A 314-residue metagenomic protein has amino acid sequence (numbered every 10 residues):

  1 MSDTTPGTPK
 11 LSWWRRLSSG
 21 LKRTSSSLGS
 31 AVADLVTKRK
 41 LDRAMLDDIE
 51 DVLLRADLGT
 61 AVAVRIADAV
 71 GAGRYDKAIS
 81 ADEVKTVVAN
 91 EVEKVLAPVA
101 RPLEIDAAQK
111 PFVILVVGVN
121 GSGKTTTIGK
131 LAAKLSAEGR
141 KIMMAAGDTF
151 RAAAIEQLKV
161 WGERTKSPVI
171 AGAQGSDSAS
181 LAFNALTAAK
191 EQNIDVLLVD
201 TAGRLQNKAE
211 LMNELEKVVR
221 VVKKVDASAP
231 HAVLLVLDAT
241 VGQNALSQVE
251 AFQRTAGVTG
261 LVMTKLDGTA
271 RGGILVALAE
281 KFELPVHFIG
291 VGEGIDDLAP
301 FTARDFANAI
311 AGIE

Functional and structural regions predicted by a protein language model:
M1-R16: Compositionally biased, charge-rich terminal segments
S12-R16, G121, T149, L211-E214 (+1 more regions): Short acidic/polar alpha-helix capping motifs at helix-coil junctions
L17-T149, A154-V199: Primarily NTPase-proximal linker/entry elements flanking Walker-type ATP/GTP-binding cores
T24, T125-T127, T149, T201 (+4 more regions): Ser/Thr-centric signal marking residues that sit in or immediately flank functional binding/regulatory motifs
V117-G118, D200, V236, G290: Short beta-strand segments
Q157, Q174-Q192, Q206-G312: Conserved catalytic-core segment of NTP-binding enzymes
V199-L205: Short, flexible active-site loops
D200, G312-E314: Short hydrophobic/aromatic patches at helix-to-coil boundaries
